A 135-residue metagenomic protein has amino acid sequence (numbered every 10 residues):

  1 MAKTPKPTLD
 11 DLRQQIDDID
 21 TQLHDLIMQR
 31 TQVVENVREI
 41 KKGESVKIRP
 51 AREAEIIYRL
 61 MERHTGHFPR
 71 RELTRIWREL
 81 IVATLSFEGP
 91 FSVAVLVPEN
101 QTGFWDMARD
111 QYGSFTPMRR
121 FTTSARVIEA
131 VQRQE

Functional and structural regions predicted by a protein language model:
M1-E135: Domain-level signature for soluble enzymes in the chorismate/prephenate branch of the shikimate pathway
